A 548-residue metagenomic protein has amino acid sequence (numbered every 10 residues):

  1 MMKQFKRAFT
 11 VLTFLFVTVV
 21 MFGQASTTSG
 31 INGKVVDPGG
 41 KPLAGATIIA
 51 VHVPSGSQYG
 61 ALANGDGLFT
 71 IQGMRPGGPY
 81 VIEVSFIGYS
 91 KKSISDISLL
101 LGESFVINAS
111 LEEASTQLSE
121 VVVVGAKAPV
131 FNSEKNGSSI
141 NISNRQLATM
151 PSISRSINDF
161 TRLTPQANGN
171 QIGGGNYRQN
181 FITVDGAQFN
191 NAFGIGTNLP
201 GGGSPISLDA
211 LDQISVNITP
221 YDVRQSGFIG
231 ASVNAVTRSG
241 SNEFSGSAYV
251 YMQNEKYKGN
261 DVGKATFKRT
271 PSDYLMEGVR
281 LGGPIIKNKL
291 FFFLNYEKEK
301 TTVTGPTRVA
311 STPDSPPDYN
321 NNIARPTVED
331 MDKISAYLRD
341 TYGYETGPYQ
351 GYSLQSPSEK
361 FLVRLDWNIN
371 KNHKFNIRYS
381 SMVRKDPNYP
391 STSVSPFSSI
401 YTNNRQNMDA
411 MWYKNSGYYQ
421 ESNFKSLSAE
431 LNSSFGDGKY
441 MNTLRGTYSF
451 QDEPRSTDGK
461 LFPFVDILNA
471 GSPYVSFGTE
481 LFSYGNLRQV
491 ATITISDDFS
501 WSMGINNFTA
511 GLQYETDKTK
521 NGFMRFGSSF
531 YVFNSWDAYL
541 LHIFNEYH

Functional and structural regions predicted by a protein language model:
M21-P129: Periplasm-facing N-terminal accessory domains of Gram-negative outer-membrane beta-barrel systems
P38, A114, V236-R238, G282-I286 (+3 more regions): Structural signature of outer-membrane beta-barrel channels/translocons
N64, S90, D96-S110, S119-S239 (+3 more regions): Periplasmic N-terminal accessory/gating domains of Gram-negative outer-membrane beta-barrel systems
F69, N170, A231-V233, V279 (+3 more regions): Membrane-embedded beta-strands of outer-membrane beta-barrel proteins, especially the hydrophobic/small aromatic
G78, R178, S239-N242, I286-K289 (+4 more regions): Short coil turns and loop connectors of transmembrane beta-barrels in diderm outer membranes and organellar homologs
T197, L208-S215, V223-N234, R238-E329 (+1 more regions): Outer-membrane beta-barrel translocator/receptor signature
G246-V250, L281, F292-L294, L365 (+4 more regions): Membrane-embedded beta-strand positions of outer-membrane beta-barrel proteins
D340, L354-P357, N370-H548: Replace "related TpsB outer-membrane translocases also match" with "some related outer-membrane beta-barrels such as
